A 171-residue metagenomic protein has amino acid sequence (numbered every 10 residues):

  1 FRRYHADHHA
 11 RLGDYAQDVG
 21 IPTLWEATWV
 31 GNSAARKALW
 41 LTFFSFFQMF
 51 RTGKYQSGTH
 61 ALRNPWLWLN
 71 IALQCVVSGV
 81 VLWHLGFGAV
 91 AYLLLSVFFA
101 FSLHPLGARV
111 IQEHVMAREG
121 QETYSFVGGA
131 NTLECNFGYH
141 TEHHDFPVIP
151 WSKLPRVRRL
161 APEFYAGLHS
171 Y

Functional and structural regions predicted by a protein language model:
F1, S45-R51, L94-G120, H140: Transmembrane alpha-helical segments that form the membrane-embedded catalytic/substrate-channel core of multi-pass
F1-Y92, S152-Y171: Non-catalytic, topology-defining segments of multipass membrane proteins
R2-G13, V110-M116, L133-I149: Histidine-centered catalytic micro-motifs
A72-L73, A100-F101, A130: Short hydrophobic/aromatic segments of transmembrane alpha-helices and their interfaces
L106, T132, R156-L160: Generic recognition of well-ordered alpha-helical segments
Q121, P150-W151: Active-site-flanking alpha-helical
Q121-E134: Membrane-cytosol interface motif
